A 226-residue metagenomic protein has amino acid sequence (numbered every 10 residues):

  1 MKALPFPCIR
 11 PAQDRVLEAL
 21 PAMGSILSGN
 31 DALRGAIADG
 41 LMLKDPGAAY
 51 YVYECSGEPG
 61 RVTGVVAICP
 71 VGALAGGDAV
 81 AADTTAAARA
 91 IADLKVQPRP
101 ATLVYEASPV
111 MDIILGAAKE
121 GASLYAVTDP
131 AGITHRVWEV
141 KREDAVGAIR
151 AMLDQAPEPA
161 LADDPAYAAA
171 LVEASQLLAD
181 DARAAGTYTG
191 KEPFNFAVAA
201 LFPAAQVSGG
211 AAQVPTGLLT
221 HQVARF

Functional and structural regions predicted by a protein language model:
M1-L161, P165-F226: Surface-exposed, charge/polar-rich loops and edge strands
